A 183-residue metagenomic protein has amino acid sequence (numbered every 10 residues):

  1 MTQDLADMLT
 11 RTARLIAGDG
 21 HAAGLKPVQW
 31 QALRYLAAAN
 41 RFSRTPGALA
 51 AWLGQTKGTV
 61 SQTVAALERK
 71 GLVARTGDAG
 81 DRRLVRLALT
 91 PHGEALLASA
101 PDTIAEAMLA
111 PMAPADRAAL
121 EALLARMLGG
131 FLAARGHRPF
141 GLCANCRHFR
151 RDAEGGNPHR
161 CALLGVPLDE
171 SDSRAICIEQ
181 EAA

Functional and structural regions predicted by a protein language model:
M1-A23: N-terminal leader segment of winged-helix/HTH proteins
L15-K26, A107-A115: Short amphipathic alpha-helical boundary/capping segments
A17-T56: N-terminal helix-turn-helix DNA-binding core of bacterial DNA-binding proteins
K26-P27, T63, G71: Short alpha-helical DNA-recognition segment
A66-A118: Charged, amphipathic alpha-helical coiled-coil/dimerization segments
S99-R147: Terminal interaction helix/tail motif
L132-A183: Mid-protein regulatory/catalytic core that forms ligand/cofactor-binding pockets and protein-protein interaction
